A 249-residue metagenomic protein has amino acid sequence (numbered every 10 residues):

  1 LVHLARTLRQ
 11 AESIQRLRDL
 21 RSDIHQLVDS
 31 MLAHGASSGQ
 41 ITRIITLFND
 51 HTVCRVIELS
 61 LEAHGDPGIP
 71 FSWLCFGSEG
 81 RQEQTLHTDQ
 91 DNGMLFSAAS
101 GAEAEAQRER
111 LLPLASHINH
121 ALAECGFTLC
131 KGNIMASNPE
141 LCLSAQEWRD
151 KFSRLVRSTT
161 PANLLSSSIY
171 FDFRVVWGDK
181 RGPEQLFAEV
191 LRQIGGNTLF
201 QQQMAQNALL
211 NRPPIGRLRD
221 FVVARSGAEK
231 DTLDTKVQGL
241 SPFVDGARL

Functional and structural regions predicted by a protein language model:
V2-L249: A nucleotide- and high-energy phosphate-metabolite-utilizing enzyme signature
